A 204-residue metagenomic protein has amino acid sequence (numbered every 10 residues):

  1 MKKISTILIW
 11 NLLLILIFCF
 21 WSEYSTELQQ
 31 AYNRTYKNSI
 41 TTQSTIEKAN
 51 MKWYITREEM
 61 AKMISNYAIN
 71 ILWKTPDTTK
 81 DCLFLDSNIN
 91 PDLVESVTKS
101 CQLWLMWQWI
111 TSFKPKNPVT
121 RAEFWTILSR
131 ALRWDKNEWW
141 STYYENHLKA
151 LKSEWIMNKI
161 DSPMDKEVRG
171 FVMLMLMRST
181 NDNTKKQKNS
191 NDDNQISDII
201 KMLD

Functional and structural regions predicted by a protein language model:
I4-W10, I15-A31, T41-A61, S65-E95 (+2 more regions): Feature responds to low-complexity, polar/acidic, surface-exposed segments characteristic of secreted/exported proteins
T35-K37: Mature N-terminal segment immediately following signal peptide/propeptide cleavage in secreted/periplasmic
F171-L176: Non-catalytic cell-wall polysaccharide-engagement segments
